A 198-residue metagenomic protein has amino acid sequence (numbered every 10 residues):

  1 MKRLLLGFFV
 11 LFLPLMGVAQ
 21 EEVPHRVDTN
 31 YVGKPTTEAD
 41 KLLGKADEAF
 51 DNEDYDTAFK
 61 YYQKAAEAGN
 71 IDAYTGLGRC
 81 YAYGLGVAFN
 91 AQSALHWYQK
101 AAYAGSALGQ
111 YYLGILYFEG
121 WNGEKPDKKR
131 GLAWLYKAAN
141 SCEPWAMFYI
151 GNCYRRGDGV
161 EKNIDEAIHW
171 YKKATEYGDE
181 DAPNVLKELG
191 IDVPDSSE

Functional and structural regions predicted by a protein language model:
L4-L13: Sec-dependent N-terminal signal peptides
E22-K34, A39, K173-E198: Terminal, low-structured helical/coil segments at or just beyond the last alpha-helical repeat
P35-T37, A49, E67-N70, Y83-L85 (+6 more regions): Short helix-capping/linker turns of helical repeat alpha-solenoids
E38-K64, A68: Alpha-helical segment of the N-proximal tetratricopeptide repeat
L43-D51, G76-Y83, Y111-E119, Y149-R156 (+1 more regions): Hydrophobic face of amphipathic alpha-helices that form TPR/SEL1-like repeat modules and related alpha-solenoid
D51-K60, A88-W97, E124-W134, E161-W170 (+1 more regions): Structural signature of tandem alpha-helical TPR/SEL1-like repeats, specifically the intra-repeat loop/turn
K64-A65, K100-A101, K137-A138, K173-A174: Canonical positions in the second alpha-helix
